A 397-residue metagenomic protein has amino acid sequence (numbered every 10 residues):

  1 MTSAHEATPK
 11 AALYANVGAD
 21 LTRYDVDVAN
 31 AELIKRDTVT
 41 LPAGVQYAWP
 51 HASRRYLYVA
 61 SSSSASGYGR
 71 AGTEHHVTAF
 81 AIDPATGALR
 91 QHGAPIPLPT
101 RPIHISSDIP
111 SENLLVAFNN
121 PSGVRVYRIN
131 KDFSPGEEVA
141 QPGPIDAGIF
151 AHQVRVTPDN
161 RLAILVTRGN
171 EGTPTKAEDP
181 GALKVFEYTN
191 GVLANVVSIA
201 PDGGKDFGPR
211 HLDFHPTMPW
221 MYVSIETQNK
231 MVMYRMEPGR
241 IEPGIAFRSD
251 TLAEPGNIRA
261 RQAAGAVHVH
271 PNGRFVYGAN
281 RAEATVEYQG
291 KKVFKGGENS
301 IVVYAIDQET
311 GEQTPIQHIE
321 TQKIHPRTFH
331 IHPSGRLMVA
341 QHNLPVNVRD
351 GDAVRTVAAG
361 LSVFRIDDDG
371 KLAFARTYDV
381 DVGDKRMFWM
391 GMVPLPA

Functional and structural regions predicted by a protein language model:
A7-P9, H51-R54, S107-S111, P158-N160 (+4 more regions): Residue-level detector of Asp-centered blade-edge/turn motifs that repeat once per structural unit in beta-propeller
P9, G44-Q46, R101-I103, F150 (+7 more regions): Beta-rich catalytic cores
A15-V17, S66-H75, A117-S122, G172-G181 (+3 more regions): Short, solvent-exposed loop/turn segments at conserved positions within beta-propeller repeat blades
Y24-A31, A79-G87, V126-G136, V185-L193 (+3 more regions): Short loop/turn segments immediately following beta-strands, especially the blade-tip and inter-blade linker loops
T38-P42, A94-P99, P142-A147, I199-K205 (+3 more regions): Surface loop/turn motifs at the tips and blade-to-blade linkers of beta-strand repeat domains
A88-P158: Asp-box/WD-like beta-propeller blade repeats and closely related beta-sheet repeat scaffolds
